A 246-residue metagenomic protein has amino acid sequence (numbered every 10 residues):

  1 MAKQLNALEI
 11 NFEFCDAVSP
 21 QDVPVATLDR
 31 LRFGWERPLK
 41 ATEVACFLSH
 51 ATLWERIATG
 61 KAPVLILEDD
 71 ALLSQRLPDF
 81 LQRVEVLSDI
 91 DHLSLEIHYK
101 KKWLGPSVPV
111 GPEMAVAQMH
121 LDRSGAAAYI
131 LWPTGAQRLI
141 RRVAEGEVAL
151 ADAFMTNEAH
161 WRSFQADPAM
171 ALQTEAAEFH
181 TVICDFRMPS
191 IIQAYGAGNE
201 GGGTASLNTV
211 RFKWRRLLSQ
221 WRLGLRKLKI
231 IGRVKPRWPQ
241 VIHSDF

Functional and structural regions predicted by a protein language model:
M1-L67, A71-F246: An acidic/histidine-cluster motif and surrounding catalytic segment that typifies divalent-metal-assisted enzyme active
